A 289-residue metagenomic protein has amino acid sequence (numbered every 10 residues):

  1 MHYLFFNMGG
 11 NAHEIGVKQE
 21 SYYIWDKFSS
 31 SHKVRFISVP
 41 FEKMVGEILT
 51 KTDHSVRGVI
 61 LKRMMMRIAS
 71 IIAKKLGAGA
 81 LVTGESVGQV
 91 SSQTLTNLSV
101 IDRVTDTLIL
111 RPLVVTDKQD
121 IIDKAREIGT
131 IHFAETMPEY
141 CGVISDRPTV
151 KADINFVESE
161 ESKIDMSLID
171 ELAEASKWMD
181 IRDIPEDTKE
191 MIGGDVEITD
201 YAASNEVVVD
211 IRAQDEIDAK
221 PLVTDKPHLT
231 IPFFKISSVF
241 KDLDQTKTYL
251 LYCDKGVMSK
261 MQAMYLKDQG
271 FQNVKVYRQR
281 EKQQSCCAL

Functional and structural regions predicted by a protein language model:
M1-H32, R103, A152-E161, E171 (+4 more regions): RNA-binding accessory domains that recognize and position tRNA/RNA substrates
M1-T96, T105-D106, R111, E281-K282 (+1 more regions): ATP-dependent adenylation/nucleotidyltransferase module used to activate substrates
K27-S55, M166-D180, S238-L251: Mobile, glycine- and charge-enriched loop segments and immediately flanking short secondary-structure elements within
I72-A78, A203, L243-Q245: Glycine-rich phosphate-binding loop signature in dinucleotide/nucleotide-binding domains
G88-S162: Catalytic subdomain that performs nucleotidyl-dependent activation
I164-V223: Flexible, polar/low-complexity N-terminal or interdomain linker segments that lie immediately upstream of folded
Q214-L250, D254-L289: Rhodanese-like catalytic fold shared by cysteine-dependent sulfurtransferases and DSP/PTP-type phosphatases
